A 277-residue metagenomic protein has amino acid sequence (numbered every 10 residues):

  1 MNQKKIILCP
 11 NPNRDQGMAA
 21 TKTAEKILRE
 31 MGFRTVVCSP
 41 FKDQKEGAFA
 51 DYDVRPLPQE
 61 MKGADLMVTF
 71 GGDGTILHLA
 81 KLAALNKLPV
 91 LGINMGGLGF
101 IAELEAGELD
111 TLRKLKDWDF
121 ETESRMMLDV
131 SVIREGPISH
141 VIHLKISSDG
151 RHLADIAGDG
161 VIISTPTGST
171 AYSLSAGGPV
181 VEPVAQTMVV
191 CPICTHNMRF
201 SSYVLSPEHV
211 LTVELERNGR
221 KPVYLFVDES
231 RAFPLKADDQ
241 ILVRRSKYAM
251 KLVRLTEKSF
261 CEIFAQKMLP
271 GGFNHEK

Functional and structural regions predicted by a protein language model:
N2-M61, G99-I162, T170-K277: Catalytic phosphate-donor-binding core of small-molecule kinases
N11, G72, N94, G168: Conserved acidic catalytic centers in enzymes
D65-L66: Structural motif
F70-D73, V90: Glycine-rich N-terminal segment of FAD-binding domains in flavoprotein oxidoreductases, spanning the beta-loop-helix
G74-L79: Conserved phosphate/oxyanion-binding catalytic-loop motifs
A83: Active-site catalytic pocket residues across diverse enzymes, especially alpha/beta-hydrolases
N86-L104: Short, acidic/small-residue loops that bind anionic groups at enzyme active sites
